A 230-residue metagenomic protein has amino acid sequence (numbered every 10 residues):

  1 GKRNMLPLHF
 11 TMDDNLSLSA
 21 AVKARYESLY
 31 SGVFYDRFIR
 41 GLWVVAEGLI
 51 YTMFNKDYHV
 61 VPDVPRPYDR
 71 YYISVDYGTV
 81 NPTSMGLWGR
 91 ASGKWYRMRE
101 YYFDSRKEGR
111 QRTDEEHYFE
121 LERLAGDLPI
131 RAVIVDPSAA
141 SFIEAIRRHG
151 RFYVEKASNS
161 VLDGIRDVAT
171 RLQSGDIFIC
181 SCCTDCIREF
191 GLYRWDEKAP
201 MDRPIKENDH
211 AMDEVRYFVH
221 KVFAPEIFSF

Functional and structural regions predicted by a protein language model:
G1-V22: Replace "adjacent to P-loop NTPase cores in ATP/GTP-dependent enzymes" with "adjacent to NTP-binding cores
M5-H9, Y72, V154: Conserved beta-strand scaffold positions in the cores of enzyme catalytic domains, especially in NTP/NDP-utilizing
L8-F10, I39, M98, A157: Hydrophobic residues at beta-strand termini and immediately following loops that shape nucleotide-binding pockets
F10, I39, D76, M85 (+3 more regions): A residue-level signal for conserved active-site and pocket-lining positions in enzyme catalytic cores
N15-V75: ATPase catalytic-site recognition across NTP-hydrolyzing enzymes
R66-R90: Gly/Thr-rich phosphate-binding beta-strand-loop-beta motif of the actin/hexokinase/Hsp70
G86, A91-K206, F223-F230: Mg2+-dependent endonuclease catalytic cores in nucleic-acid-processing enzymes, primarily RNase H-like
H210-K221: Stable alpha-helical structural segments in soluble proteins, enriched in small hydrophobic residues
